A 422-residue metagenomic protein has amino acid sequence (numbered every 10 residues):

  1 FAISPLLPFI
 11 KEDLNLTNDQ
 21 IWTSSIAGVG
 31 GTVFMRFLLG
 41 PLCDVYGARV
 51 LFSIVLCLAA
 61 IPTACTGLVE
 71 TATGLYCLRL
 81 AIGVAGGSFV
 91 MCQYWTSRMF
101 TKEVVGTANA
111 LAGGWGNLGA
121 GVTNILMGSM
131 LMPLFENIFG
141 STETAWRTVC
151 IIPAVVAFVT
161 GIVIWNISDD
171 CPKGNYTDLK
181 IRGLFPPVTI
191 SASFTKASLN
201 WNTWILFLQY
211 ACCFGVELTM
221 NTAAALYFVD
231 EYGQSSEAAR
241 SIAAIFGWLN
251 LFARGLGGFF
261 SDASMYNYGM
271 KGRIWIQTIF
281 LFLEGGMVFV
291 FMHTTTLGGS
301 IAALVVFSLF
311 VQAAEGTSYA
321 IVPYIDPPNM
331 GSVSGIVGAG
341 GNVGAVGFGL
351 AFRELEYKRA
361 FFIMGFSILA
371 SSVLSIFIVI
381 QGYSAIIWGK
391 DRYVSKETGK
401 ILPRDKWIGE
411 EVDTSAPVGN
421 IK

Functional and structural regions predicted by a protein language model:
I3-S4, A197-G257, E315: Extracytoplasmic gate region of multi-pass secondary transporters
N15, G47, L68-T73, A85 (+4 more regions): Helix-breaking motifs and short loop linkers at transmembrane-helix boundaries and internal kinks in secondary membrane
I26-G40, A244-G257: Central cavity-lining transmembrane alpha-helices of secondary-active solute carriers, predominantly the Major
F34-T73: Conserved MFS/SLC helix-loop-helix module at the cytosolic interface between two early adjacent transmembrane helices
F52, L75, M270, I274-Q277: Primarily marks hydrophobic transmembrane alpha-helices of the MFS/SLC 12-helix fold
L78-W115: Cytoplasmic helix-loop-helix junction between adjacent transmembrane helices in 12-TM secondary transporters
G106-M132, N250, V337-G349: Glycine-rich segments within core transmembrane alpha-helices of 12-TM secondary carriers
A112-P172: Helix-loop-helix hairpin linking two adjacent transmembrane segments in secondary transporters
